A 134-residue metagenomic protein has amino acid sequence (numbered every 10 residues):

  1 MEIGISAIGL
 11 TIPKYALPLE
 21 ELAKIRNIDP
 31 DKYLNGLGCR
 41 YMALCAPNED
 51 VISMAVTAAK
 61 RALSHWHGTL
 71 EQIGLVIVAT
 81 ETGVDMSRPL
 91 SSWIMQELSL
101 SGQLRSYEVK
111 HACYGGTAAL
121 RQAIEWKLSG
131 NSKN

Functional and structural regions predicted by a protein language model:
M1-I77, L98-S99: Conserved "HGTGT" condensation-loop signature of ketosynthase/thiolase-family condensing enzymes that catalyze
L34-G36, R40-E49, E81-K133: Conserved catalytic cysteine-centered active-site region of acyl-thioester-dependent Claisen-condensing enzymes
L75, K133-N134: Short SAM/SAH-binding signature in class I
